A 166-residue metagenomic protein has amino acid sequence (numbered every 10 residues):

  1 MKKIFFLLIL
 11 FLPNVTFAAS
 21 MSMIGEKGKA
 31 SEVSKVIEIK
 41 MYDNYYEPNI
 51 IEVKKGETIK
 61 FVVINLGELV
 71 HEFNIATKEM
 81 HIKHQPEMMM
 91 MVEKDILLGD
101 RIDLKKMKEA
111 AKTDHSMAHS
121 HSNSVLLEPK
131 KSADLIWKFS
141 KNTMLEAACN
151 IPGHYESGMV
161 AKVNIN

Functional and structural regions predicted by a protein language model:
I4-P13: Sec-dependent N-terminal signal peptides
N14-A18: Sec/Tat signal peptide C-region and signal peptidase I cleavage site
A19-E26, Y45, L66-L69, G99-A111 (+1 more regions): Extracellular/periplasmic metallocenter environments
K29-T58: N-terminal edge beta-strand
K60-I64: Short edge beta-strand/loop segments characteristic of extracellular beta-sandwich folds
E72-A76: Beta-strand signatures of extracellular beta-sandwich domains
T77-K83, N164-N166: Short edge-strand/loop segments of extracellular domains
Q85-M89: Outer-membrane beta-barrel and related beta-rich outer-membrane complex signature in Gram-negative bacteria
